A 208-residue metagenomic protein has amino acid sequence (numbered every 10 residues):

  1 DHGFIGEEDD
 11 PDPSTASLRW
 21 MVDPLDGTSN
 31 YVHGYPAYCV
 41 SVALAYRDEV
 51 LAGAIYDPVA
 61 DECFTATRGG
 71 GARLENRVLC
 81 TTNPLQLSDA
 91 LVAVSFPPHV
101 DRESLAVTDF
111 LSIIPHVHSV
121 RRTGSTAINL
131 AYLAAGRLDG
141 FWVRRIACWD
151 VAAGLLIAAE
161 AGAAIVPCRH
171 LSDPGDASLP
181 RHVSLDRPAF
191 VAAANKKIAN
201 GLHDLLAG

Functional and structural regions predicted by a protein language model:
D1-R47, A54: Flexible, acidic active-site loops/lids enriched in D/E/S/T/G that coordinate Mg2+ and/or position polar
G3, A52, L91, D139-G140: Short, Asp-centered acidic motifs that coordinate Mg2+ and/or phosphate in catalytic or ligand-binding sites
E8, F96, R144-I146, C168-L171: Short secondary-structure boundary segments
S17-R19, L51, H118, D139: Conserved acidic residues
G27-T28, V92, L133, A158: Buried hydrophobic positions in well-ordered alpha/beta secondary-structure cores of metabolic enzymes
V42-A131, H170-D173, A177-G208: Acidic beta-strand-loop-alpha-helix segment within the catalytic core of divalent metal-dependent phosphate-processing
A131-A134, A152-E160: Hydrophobic residues within well-ordered alpha-helices
A135-G140, G162-A164: Alpha-to-beta junction loops
